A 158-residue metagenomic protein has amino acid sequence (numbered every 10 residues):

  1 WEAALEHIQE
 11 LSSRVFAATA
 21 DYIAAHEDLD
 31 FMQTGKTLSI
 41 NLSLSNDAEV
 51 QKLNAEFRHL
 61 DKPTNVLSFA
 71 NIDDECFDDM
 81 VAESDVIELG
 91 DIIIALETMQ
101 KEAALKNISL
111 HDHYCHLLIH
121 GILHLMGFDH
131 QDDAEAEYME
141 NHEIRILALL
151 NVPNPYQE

Functional and structural regions predicted by a protein language model:
W1-C115, M126-E158: An acidic/histidine-cluster motif and surrounding catalytic segment that typifies divalent-metal-assisted enzyme active
